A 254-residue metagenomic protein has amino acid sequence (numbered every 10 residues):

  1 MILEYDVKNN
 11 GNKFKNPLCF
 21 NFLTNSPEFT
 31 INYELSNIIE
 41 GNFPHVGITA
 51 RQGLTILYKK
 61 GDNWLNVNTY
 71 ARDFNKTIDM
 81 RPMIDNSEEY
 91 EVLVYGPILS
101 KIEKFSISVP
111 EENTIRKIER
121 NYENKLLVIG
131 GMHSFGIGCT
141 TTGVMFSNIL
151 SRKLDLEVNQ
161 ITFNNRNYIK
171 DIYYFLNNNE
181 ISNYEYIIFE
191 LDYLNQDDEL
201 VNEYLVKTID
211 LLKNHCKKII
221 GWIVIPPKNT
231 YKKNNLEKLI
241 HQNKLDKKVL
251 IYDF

Functional and structural regions predicted by a protein language model:
M1-L126: N-terminal secretory targeting modules
I31, V158-T162, G221-I223, I251: A structural signal for short, well-ordered beta-strand segments and their strand-loop junctions that often border
T49, D85, E119, S151 (+3 more regions): Generic structural signal for beta-strand residues in well-ordered domains
K60-N63, E111-K117, Y122-K125, M132 (+4 more regions): Exposed regions on extracellular, virion, or secretory-pathway luminal proteins
L93-V94, V128, Y186-E190: Structural motif
G96-N164, Y174-N178: Serine-esterase "nucleophile elbow" of acetyl-processing enzymes
D171-F254: Alpha-helical cap/lid subdomain in secreted, periplasmic, or secretory-pathway luminal O-acyl-processing enzymes
